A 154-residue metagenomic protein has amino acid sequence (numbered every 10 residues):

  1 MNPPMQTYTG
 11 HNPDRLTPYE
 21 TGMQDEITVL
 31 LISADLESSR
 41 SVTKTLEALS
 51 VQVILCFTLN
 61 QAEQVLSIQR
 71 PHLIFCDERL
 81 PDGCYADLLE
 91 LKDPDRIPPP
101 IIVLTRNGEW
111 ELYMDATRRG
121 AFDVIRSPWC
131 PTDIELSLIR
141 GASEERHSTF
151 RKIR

Functional and structural regions predicted by a protein language model:
M1-T45, E135-R154: Non-catalytic signal-transmission and effector/linker regions of two-component phosphorelay proteins
E26, R70, D95-P100: His-Asp phosphorelay/catalytic-motif detector in bacterial-type signaling
S50-T58, V65: Short hydrophobic/Thr-rich beta-strand motif most characteristic of the beta2 strand and flanking loop of CheY-like
Q69-L80: Active-site beta3 strand of CheY-like receiver
A86-D87, N107-D123: Alpha4 helix (beta4-alpha4-beta5 surface) of REC/receiver domains from two-component response regulators
A86-P98: Short amphipathic alpha-helix used as the core "switch/output" element in two-component signaling
E111, I125, W129-I139: C-terminal output helix
